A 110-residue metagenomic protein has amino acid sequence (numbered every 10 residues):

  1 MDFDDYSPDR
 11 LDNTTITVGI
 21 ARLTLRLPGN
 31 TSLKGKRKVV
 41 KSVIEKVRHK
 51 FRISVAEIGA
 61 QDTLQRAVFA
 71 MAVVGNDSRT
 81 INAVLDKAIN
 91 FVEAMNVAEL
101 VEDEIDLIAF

Functional and structural regions predicted by a protein language model:
D2-R10, D106-F110: Short, charged, intrinsically disordered terminal tails
D5-K50, F91: N-terminal first-folded block
A21-L25, F69-M71, D103-I105: A structural signal for short, well-ordered beta-strand segments
L25, T31, A56, D62 (+1 more regions): Flexible, active-site-adjacent loop/turn segments at secondary-structure boundaries
F51-I58, E99-I105: Short beta-strand elements
A56-D77: Short, charge-patterned binding micro-sites
G75-F110: C-terminal structural segments of small proteins and small subunits
